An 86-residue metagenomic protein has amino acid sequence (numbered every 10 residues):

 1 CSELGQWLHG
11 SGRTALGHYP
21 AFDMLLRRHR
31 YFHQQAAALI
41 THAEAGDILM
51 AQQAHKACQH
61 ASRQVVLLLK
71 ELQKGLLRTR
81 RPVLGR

Functional and structural regions predicted by a protein language model:
C1-R86: N-terminal membrane-sensor/transducer module of prokaryotic signaling receptors
